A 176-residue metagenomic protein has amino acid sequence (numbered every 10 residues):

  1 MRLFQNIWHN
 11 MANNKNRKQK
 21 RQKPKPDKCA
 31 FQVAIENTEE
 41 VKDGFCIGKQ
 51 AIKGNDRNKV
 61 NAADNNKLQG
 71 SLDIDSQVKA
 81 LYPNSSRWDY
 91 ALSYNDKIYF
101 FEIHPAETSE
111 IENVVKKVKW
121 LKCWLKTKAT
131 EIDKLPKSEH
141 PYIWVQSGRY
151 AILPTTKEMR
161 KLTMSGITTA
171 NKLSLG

Functional and structural regions predicted by a protein language model:
R2-Y82: Acidic-basic catalytic patches of nuclease active cores, encompassing PD-(D/E)XK and other metal-cofactor nuclease
I7-W8, N13-Q32, D133-G176: Domain-level recognition of nuclease-like catalytic cores that cleave nucleotide substrates
L72-A80, F100-F101, P105, I132: N-terminal low-complexity, charged segments
V78-Y82, A106-E110, R149-L153: Short acidic, S/G/P-rich loop/turn micro-motifs used as interaction or catalytic elements
P83-R87: Short, flexible loop/turn motifs enriched in small residues
Y90-L92, D96-E107: Conserved catalytic cores of phosphodiester-cleaving nucleases, focusing on short active-site segments
E107-W124: Mg2+/Mn2+-dependent nuclease catalytic core
C123-P136: Arginine/glycine-rich "motif VI" loop of SF2 helicases in the C-terminal RecA-like domain
